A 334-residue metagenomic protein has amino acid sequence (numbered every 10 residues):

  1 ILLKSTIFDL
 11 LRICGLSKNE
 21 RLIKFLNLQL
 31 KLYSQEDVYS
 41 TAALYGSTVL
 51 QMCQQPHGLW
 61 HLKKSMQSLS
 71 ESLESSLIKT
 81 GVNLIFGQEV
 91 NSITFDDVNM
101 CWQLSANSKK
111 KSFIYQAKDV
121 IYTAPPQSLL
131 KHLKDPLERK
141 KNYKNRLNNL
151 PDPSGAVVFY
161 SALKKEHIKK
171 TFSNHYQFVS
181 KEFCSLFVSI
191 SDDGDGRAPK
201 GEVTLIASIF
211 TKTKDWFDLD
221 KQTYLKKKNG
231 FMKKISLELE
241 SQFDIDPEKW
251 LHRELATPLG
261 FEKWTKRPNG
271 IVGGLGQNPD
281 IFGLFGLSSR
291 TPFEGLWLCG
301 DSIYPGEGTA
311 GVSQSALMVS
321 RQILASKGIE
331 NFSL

Functional and structural regions predicted by a protein language model:
I1-T41: Rossmann-like flavin
K24-E36, V49-L50, I245-P305: A glycine-rich dinucleotide-binding beta-alpha-beta segment and adjacent secondary-structure elements that constitute
V49-S108: Helical element adjacent to the flavin cofactor pocket in flavoenzyme catalytic cores
Q88-K200: Mid-domain catalytic core of redox enzymes that form a hydrophobic substrate pocket/lid adjacent to a catalytic redox
F95, L324-L334: Active-site-proximal substrate-binding core of FAD-dependent oxidoreductases
I121, S161, A207, L239 (+3 more regions): Hydrophobic, well-ordered secondary-structure elements that form the walls of internal hydrophobic environments
K164-E262: C-terminal segments that line or cap access tunnels to active or ligand-binding sites in enzymes and enzyme-associated
D301-K327: A conserved FAD-binding loop/helix module that cradles the flavin
